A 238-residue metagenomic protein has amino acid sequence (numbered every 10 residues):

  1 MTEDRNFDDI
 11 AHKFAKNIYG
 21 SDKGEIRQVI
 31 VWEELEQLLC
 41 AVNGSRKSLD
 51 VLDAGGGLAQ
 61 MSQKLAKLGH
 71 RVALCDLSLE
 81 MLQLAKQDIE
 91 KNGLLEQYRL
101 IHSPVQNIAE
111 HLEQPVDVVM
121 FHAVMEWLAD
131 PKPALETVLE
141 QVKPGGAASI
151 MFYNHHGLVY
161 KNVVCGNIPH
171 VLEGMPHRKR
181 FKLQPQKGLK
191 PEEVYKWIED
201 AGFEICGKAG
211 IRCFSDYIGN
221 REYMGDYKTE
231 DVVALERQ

Functional and structural regions predicted by a protein language model:
M1-R46, Q60-K64, L84, D88 (+2 more regions): Conserved class I S-adenosyl-L-methionine
R46-G55: Conserved class I S-adenosyl-L-methionine
Q60-N107: Class I SAM-dependent methyltransferase SAM/SAH-binding core
M120: A conserved beta-strand element that flanks and buttresses the S-adenosyl-L-methionine
K132-A147: A short glycine-rich, Lys/Arg-flanked "PGG" loop and its adjoining helix->strand segment in the class I
A147-G174: Conserved class I S-adenosyl-L-methionine
P185-G202, K208: Short alpha-helix
G207-Q238: A C-terminal cap/extension of S-adenosyl-L-methionine-dependent methyltransferases that defines the acceptor-substrate
